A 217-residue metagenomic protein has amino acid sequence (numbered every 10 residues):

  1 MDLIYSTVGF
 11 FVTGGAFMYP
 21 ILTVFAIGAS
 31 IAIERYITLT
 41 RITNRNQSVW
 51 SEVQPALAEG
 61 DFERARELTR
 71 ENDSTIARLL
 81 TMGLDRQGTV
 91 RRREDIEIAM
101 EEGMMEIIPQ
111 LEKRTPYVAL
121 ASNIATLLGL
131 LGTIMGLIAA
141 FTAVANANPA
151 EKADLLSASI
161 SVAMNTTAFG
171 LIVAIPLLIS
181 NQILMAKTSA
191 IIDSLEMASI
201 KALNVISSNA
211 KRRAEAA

Functional and structural regions predicted by a protein language model:
M1-S48, L184: Hydrophobic membrane-targeting segments
G9, A145, K152-A158: Membrane-interfacial hairpin junctions
G14, M18, I107, L111-A125 (+2 more regions): Loop-to-transmembrane-helix entry motif
G15, A29, A65, L80 (+3 more regions): Residue-level signature of catalytic and energy-coupling elements of molecular machines, predominantly ATP/GTP-dependent
M18-I31, S122-G129, V173-L177: Alpha-helical transmembrane segments of integral membrane proteins
N44-L128, M135-A150, Q182-A217: Predominantly long cytosolic amphipathic alpha-helical stalk/bundle segments
D154-M185: Pore-lining and gate-forming transmembrane alpha-helices of multi-pass membrane transport proteins
